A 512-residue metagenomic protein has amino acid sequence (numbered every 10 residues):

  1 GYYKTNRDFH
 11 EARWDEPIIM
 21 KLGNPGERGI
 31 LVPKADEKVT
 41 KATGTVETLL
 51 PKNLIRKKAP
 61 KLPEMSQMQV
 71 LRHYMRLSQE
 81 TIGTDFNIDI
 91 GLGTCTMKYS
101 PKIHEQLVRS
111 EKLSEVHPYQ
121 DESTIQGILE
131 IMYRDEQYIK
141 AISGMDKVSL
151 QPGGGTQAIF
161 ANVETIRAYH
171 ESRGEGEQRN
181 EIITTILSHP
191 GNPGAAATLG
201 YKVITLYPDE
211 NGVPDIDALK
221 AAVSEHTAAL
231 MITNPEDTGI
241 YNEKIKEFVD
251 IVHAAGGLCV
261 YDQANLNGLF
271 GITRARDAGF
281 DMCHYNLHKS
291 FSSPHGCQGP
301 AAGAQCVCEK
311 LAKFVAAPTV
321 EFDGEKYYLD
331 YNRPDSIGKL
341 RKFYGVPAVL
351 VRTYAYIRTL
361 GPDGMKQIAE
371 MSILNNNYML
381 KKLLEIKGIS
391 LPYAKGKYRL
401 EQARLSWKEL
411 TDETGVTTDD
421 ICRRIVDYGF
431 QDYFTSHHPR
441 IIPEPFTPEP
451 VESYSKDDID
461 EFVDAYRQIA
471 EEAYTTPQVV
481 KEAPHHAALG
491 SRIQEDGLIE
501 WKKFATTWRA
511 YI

Functional and structural regions predicted by a protein language model:
G1-D146, A161-E164, E171-G174, T273 (+3 more regions): Non-catalytic terminal extensions of PLP-dependent enzymes
I90-M97, T156-A158, P190, G296-G303 (+1 more regions): FAD-binding core of FAD-dependent oxidoreductases, characterized by glycine-rich FAD pyrophosphate-binding loops
G127, Q157-Y328, D335, G415-V416 (+1 more regions): Conserved PLP-enzyme active-site core in the AAT-like
S149, I204-L206, P392: General small-molecule cofactor/ligand-binding pocket signal
G153: Conserved adenosyl
E210, G239, Y344, K366 (+1 more regions): A short glycine-/small-residue-rich loop at the edge of a beta-strand within enzyme catalytic domains
